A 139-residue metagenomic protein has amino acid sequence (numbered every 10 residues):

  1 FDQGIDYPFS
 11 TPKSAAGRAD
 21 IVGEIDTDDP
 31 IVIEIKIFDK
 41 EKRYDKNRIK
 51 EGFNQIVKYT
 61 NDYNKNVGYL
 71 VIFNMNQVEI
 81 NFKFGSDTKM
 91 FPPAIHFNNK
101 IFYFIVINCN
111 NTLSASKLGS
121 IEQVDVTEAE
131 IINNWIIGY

Functional and structural regions predicted by a protein language model:
D2-I31: Active-site metal-binding core of divalent-cation-utilizing nuclease and nuclease-like domains
F9-P12, K83-G85, P93-H96: Flexible phosphate/Mg2+-sensing switch loops adjacent to catalytic phosphate-binding sites
S14-A15, I25-D26, G52, N61-N64: A structural signal for short secondary-structure junctions
A16-A19, K40-K42, Q77-E79: Flexible loop/turn segments at secondary-structure boundaries
E34-I35: Leucine-rich, hydrophobic repeat-scaffold detector
F38-T60: Mg2+/Mn2+-dependent nuclease catalytic core
T60-F91: Nucleic-acid nuclease catalytic cores
I95-Y139: Non-catalytic C-terminal interaction segments of nucleic acid-processing enzymes
